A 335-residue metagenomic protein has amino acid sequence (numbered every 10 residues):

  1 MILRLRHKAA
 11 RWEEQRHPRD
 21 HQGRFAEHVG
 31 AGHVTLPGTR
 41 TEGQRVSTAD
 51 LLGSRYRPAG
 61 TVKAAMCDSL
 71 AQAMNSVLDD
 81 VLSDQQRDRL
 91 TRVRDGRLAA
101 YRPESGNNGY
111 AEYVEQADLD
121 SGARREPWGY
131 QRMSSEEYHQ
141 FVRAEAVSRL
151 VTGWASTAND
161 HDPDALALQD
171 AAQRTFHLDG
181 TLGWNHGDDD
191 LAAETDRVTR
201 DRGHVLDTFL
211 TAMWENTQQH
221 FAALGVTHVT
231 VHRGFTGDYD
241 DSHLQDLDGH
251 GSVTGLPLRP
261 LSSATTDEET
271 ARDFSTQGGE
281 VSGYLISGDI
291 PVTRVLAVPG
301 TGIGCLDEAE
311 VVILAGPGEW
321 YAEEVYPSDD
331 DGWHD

Functional and structural regions predicted by a protein language model:
I2-A26, G30-H33, T39: IQ-motif-like calmodulin-binding regions
H7, E13, G30, S47 (+5 more regions): Short, solvent-exposed coil/turn linker segments
G38-Q44: Low-complexity, Pro/Thr/Ser/Gly/Ala-rich linker/spacer regions in secreted, extracellular modular proteins
D50, Y56-K63, Q72, S76 (+2 more regions): ADP-ribose/NAD+-binding catalytic cleft of ART/PARP-like enzymes
V81: Beta-rich ligand-binding surfaces for carbohydrates and other polyanions
H250-G332: ADP-ribosyltransferase catalytic core
